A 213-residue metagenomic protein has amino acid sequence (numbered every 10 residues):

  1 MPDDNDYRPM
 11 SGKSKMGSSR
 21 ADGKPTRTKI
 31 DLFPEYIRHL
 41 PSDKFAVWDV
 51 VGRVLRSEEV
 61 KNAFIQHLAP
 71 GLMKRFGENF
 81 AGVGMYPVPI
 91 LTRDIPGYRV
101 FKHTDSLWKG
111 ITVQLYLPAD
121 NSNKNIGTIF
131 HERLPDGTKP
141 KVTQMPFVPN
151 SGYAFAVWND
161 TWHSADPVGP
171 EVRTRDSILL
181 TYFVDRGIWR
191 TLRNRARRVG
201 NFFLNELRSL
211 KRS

Functional and structural regions predicted by a protein language model:
M1-H67: Non-heme Fe(II)/2-oxoglutarate
D43-R56, K61-L180, V184-L192: Catalytic core of non-heme Fe(II) oxygenases with the double-stranded beta-helix
G187-S213: Membrane-proximal basic amphipathic "stem/tether" segments
